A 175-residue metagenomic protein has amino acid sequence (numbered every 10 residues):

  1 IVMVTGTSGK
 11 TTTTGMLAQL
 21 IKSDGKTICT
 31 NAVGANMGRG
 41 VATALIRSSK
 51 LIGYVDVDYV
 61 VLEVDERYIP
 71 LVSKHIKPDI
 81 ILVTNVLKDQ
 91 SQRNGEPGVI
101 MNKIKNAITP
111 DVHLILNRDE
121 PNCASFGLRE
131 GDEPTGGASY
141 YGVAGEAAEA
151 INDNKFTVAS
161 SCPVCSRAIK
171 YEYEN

Functional and structural regions predicted by a protein language model:
I1-V164: Phosphate-binding loop of NTP-binding sites
R167: Iron-sulfur cluster-binding cysteine motifs and their immediate structural context in ferredoxin-like electron-transfer
K170-E174: Short Cys/His-rich "knuckle" micro-motifs
